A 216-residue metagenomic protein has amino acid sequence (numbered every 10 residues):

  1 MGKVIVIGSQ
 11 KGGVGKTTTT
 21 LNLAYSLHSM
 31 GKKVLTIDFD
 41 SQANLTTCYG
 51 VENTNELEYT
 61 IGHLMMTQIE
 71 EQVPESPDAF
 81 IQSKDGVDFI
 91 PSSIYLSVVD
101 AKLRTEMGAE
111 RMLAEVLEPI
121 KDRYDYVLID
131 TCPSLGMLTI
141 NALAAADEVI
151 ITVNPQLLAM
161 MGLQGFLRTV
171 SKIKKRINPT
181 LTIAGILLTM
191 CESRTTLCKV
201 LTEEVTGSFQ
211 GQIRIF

Functional and structural regions predicted by a protein language model:
M1-F216: P-loop NTP-binding core
